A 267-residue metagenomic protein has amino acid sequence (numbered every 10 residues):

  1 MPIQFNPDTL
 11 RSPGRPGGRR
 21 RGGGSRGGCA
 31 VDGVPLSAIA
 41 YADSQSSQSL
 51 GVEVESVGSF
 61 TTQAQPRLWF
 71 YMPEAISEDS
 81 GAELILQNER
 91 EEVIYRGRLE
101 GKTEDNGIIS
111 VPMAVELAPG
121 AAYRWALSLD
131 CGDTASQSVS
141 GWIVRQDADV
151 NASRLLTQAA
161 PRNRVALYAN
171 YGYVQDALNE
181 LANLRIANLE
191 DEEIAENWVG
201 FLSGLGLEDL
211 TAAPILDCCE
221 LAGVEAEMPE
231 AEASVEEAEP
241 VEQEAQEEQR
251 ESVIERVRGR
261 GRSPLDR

Functional and structural regions predicted by a protein language model:
M1-P16, R20-D32, P119, D130-Y171 (+1 more regions): Extended, polar beta-sheet/loop recognition surfaces of beta-rich domains that mediate binding to diverse ligands
E55-Y71: Contiguous beta-strand segments within globular domains
L68-F70, N106-G141: Extracytoplasmic/surface-exposed domains of secreted proteins that mediate cell-envelope carbohydrate/peptidoglycan
A75-E83: Solvent-exposed loop/turn segments flanking beta-strands in beta-repeat/beta-sandwich domains
E92-E104: Solvent-exposed serine/threonine-rich low-complexity stretches and specific carbohydrate-binding patches
E180-L181: Inward-facing hydrophobic residues that define packing positions of alpha-helical scaffold repeats
L189, A195-E232, R250-V253, R262: Preference for solvent-exposed, low-hydrophobicity sequence contexts
A238-R267: Long, low-complexity, intrinsically disordered segments
